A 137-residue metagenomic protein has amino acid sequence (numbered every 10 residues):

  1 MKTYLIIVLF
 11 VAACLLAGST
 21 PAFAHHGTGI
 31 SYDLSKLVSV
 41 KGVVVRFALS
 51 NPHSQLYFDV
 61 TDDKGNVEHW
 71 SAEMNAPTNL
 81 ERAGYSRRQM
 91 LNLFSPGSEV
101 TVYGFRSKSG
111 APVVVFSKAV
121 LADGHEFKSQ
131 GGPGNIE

Functional and structural regions predicted by a protein language model:
M1-L5: Positively charged n-region of N-terminal signal peptides that target proteins for export
I7-G18: Bacterial N-terminal signal peptides
S19-A24: Sec/Tat signal peptide C-region and signal peptidase I cleavage site
Y32-V40: Short coil-to-beta-strand transition motifs
G42-V44, E99: Conserved hydrophobic positions within beta-strands
S50-T61: Short aromatic-glycine-enriched beta-strand elements
R82-T101: Short nucleic-acid-contacting surface segments enriched for D/E, G, S/T with interspersed K/R
F105-G132: OB-fold/S1-family single-stranded nucleic acid-binding modules
